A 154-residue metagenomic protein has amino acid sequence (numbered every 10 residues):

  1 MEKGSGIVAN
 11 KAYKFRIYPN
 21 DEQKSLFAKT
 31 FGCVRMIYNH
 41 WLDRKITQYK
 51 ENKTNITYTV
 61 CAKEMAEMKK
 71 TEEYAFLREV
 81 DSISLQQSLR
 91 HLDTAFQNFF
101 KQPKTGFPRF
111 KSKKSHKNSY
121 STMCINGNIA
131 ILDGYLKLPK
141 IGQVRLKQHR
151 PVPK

Functional and structural regions predicted by a protein language model:
M1-K154: Nucleic-acid substrate recognition interfaces
